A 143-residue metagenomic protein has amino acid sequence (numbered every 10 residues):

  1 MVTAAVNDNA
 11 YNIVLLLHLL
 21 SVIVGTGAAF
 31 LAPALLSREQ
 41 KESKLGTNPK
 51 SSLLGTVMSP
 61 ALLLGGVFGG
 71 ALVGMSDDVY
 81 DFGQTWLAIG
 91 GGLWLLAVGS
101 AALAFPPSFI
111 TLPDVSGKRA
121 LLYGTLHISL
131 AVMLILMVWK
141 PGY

Functional and structural regions predicted by a protein language model:
M1-Y143: Polytopic transmembrane helical bundles with strong interfacial aromatic enrichment
